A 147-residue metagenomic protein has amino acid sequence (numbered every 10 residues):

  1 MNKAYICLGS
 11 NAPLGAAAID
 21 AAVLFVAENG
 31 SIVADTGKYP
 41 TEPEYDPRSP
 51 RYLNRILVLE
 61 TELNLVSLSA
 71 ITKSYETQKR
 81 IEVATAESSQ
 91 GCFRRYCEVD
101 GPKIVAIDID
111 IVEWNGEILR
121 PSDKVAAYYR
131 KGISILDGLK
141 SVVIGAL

Functional and structural regions predicted by a protein language model:
M1-Y5: Extreme N-terminal starter segment of soluble prokaryotic enzymes
I6-A12, A16: Active-site microenvironments that recognize anionic phosphate/pyrophosphate groups
L8-S10, L57-L63, E113-G116: Short beta-strand-to-loop capping motifs
A17-L65: Short, surface-exposed acidic-centric catalytic microdomains
E44-R51, V66-S69, S74-L147: Flexible, gly/pro- and Lys/Arg-enriched active-site loops
